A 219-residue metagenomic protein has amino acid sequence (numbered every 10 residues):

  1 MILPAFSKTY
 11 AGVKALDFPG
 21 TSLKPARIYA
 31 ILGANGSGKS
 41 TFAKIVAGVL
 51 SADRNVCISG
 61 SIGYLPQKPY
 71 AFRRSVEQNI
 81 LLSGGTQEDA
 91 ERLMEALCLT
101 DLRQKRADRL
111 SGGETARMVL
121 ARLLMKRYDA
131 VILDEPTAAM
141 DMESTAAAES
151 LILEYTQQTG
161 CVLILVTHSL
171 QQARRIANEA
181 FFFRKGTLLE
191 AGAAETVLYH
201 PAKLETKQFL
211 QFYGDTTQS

Functional and structural regions predicted by a protein language model:
L32-A34: The feature captures the beta-strand-to-loop junction immediately N-terminal to the Walker
P69-G84: Conserved catalytic motifs of ABC-family nucleotide-binding domains
E88-L102: Conserved ABC ATPase "signature" region
R106-L110, E114: Conserved ABC ATPase signature
V131-D134: Catalytic Walker B motif of ABC-type/P-loop ATPase nucleotide-binding domains
T167-H168: H-loop/switch region of ABC-family ATPase nucleotide-binding domains
L198-S219: C-terminal boundary and immediately downstream tail of ABC-type ATPase nucleotide-binding domains
